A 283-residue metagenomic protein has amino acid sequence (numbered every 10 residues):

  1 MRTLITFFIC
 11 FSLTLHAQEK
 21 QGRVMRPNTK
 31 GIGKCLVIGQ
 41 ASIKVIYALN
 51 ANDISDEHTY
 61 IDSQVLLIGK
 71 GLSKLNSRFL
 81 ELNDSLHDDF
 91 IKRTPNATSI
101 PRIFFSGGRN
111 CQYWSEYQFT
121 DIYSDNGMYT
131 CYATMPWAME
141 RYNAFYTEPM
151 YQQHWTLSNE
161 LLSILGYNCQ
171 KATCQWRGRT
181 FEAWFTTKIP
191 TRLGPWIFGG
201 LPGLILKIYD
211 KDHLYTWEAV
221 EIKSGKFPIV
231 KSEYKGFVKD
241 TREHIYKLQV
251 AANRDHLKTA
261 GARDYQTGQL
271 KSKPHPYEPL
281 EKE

Functional and structural regions predicted by a protein language model:
M1-N28: Bacterial Sec-dependent N-terminal signal peptides
E19-E283: Extended soluble regions of mature proteins
